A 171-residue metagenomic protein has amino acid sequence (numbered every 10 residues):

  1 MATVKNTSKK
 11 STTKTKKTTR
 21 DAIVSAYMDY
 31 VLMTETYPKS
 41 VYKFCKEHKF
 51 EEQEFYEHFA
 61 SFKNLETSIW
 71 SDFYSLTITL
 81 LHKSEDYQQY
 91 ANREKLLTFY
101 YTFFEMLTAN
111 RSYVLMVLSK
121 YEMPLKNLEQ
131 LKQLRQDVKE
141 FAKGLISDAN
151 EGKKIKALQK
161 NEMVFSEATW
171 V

Functional and structural regions predicted by a protein language model:
M1-K16: N-terminal intrinsically disordered/low-complexity leader segments
K16-K43, E47-Q53, N64-S71, I78: Short, amphipathic alpha-helix enriched in basic
S40, L115-L118, L158: Short, hydrophobic secondary-structure boundary micro-motifs
K49-F59, L107: Short hydrophobic/aromatic patch on the recognition helix
S68, K83-M116, M123, Q133: Hydrophobic alpha-helical connector segments
Q88-Q89, N150-A157: Acidic/His metal-coordination segments adjacent to aromatic residues that form catalytic metal sites in metalloenzymes
R111-L118, L145-N150: Membrane-helix exit/interface motif
N127-G152, E162-W170: Amphipathic alpha-helical packing segments from all-alpha helical-bundle domains
